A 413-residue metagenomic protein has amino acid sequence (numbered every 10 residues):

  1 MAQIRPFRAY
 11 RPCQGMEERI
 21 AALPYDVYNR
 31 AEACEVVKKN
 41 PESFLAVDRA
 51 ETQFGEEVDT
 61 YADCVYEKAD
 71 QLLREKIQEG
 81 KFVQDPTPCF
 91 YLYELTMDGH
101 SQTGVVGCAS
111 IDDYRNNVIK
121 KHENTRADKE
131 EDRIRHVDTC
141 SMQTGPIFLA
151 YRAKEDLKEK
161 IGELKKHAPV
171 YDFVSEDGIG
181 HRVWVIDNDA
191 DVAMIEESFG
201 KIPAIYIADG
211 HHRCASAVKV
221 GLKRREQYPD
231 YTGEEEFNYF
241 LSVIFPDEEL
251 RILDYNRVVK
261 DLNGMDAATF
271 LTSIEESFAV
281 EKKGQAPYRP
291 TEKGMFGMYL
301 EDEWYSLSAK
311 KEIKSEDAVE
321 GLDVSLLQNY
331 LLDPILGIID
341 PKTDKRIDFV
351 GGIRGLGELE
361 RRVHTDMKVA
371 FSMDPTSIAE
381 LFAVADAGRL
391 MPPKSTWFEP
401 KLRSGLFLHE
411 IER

Functional and structural regions predicted by a protein language model:
M1-R413: Surface-exposed, charge/polar-rich loops and edge strands
